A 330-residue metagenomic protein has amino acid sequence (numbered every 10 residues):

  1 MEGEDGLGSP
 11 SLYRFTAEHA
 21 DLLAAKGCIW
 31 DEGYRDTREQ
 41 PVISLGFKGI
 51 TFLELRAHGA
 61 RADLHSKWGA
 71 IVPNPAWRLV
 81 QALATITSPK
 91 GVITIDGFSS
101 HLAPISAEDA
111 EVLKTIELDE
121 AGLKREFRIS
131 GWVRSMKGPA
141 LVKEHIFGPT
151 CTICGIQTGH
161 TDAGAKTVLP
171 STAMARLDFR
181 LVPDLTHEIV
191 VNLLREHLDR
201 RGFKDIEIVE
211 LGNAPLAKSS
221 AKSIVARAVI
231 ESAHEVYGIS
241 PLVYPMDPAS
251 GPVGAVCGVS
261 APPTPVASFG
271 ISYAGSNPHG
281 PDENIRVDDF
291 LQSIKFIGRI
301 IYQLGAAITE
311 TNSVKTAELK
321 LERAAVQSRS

Functional and structural regions predicted by a protein language model:
M1-G46, T309, R323: Acidic/histidine-rich catalytic neighborhood of metal-dependent amide-processing enzymes
M1-G8, D31-R35, G59-R61, D247-A249 (+1 more regions): Acidic, glycine-rich active-site loops and adjacent beta-strand->loop/helix elements that engage anionic groups
M1-G8, L53-A57, W68-P89, L177 (+1 more regions): Alpha-helical metal-binding/catalytic segments enriched in His/Glu/Asp
G3-L7, V42-I43, A70-I71, S220 (+1 more regions): Alpha-helix capping and helix-loop boundary segments enriched in small/acidic/polar residues
L22-K26, G49-F52, P262-P265: Short coil/turn connectors at secondary-structure junctions
T37-R38, I93-T172, R180-L193, R201 (+1 more regions): An extended, acidic, His-containing surface patch that forms the Zn2+-binding/catalytic region of metallohydrolases
V42-H58, V266-Y273: Flexible glycine/proline-rich, aromatic-decorated loop/lid segments
L64-V72, A163-K166: A short glycine-threonine-serine/GTX helix/turn-capping micro-motif
